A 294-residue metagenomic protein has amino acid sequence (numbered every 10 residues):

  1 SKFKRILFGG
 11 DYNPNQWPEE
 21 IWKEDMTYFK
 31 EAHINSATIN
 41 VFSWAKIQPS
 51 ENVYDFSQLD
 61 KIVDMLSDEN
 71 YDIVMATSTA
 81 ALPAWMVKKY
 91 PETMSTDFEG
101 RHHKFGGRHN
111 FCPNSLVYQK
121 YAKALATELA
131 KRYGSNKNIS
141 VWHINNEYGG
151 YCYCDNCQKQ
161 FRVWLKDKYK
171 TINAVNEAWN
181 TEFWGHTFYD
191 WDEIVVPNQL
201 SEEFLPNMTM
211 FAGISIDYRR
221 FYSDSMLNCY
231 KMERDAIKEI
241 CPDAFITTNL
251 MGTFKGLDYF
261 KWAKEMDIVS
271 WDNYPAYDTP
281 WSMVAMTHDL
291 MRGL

Functional and structural regions predicted by a protein language model:
S1-I21: Boundary/entry segment of secreted carbohydrate-active catalytic domains
R5-G9, S36, N70-V74, N138-H143 (+2 more regions): Structural preference for beta-strand elements that scaffold enzyme active sites
N13-P14, N40-A45, A76-W85, S140-G149 (+1 more regions): Short, solvent-exposed turn/loop segments enriched in Gly/Ser/Thr/Pro and often Arg
W17-W22, V53-Q58, L116-A124: Glycine-rich anion/phosphate-binding loops
K23-H103, A130, Y230-C241: Aromatic-lined substrate-binding rim segments of carbohydrate-active enzymes
M26-H33, V63-D68, K131-K137, Y259-K264 (+1 more regions): Acidic (Asp/Glu)-rich catalytic clusters
L59, V284-A285: Well-ordered, non-membrane alpha-helical segments in soluble/globular domains
G100-I268, D272-V284: Polysaccharide-binding and catalytic clefts of secreted carbohydrate-active enzymes
